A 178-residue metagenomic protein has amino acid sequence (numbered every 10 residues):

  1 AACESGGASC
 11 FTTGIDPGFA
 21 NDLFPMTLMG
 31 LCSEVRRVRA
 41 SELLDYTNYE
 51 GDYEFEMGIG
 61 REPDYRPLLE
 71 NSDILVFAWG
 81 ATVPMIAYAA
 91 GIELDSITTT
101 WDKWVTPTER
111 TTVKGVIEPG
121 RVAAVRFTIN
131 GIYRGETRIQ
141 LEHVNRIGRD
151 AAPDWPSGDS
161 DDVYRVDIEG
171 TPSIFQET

Functional and structural regions predicted by a protein language model:
A1-Y46: A contiguous active-site-proximal alpha/beta segment in oxidoreductase catalytic domains
A2-E4, G58-P63, G170-T171: Short amphipathic alpha-helical segments, especially helix-boundary/capping motifs
G7-T13, L69-N71, T178: A short glycine/serine-rich beta->alpha loop
P25, S96-T99, G170-P172: Low-complexity, compositionally biased segments
M29-D162: Active-site-lining helix/loop region of Rossmann-like oxidoreductase modules
G158-T178: A hydrophobic, small-residue-rich beta->alpha segment in the mid-to-C-terminal subdomain of diverse proteins
